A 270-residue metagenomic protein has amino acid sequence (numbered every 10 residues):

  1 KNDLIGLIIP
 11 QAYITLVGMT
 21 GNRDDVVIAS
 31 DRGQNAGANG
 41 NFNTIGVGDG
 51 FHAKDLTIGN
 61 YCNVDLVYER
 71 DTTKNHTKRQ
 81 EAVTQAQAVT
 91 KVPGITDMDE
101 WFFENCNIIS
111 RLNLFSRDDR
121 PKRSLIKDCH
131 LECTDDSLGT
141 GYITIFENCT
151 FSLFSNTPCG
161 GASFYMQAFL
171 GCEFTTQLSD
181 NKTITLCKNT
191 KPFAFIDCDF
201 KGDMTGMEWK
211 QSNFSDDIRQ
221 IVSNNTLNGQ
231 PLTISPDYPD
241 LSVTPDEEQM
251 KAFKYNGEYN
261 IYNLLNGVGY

Functional and structural regions predicted by a protein language model:
K1-Y270: Sequence-level preference for short, compositionally simple segments enriched in small aliphatic or small polar residues
